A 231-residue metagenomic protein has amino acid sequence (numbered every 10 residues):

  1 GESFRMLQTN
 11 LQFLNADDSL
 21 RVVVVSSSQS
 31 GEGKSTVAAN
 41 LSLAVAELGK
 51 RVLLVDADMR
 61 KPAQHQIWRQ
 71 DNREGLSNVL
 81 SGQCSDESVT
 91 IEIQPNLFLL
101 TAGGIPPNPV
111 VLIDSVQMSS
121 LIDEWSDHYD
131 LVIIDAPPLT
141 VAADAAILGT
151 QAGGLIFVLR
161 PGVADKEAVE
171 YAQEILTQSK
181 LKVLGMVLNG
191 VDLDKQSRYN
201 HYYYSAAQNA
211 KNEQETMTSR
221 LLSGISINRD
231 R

Functional and structural regions predicted by a protein language model:
G1-R231: P-loop NTP-binding module
